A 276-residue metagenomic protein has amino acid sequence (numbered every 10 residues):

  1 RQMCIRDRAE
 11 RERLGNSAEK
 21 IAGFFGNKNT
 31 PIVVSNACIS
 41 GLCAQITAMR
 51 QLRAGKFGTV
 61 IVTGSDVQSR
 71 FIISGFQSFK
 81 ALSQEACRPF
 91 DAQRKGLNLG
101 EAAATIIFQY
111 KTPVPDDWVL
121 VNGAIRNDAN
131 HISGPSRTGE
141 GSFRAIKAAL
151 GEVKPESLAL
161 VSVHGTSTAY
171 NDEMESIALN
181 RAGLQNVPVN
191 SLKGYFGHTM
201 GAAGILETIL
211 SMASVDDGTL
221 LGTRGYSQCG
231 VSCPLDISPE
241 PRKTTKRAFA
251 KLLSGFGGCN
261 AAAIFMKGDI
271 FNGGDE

Functional and structural regions predicted by a protein language model:
R1-I5: Short, small-residue-biased leader/transition segments that mark boundaries at the very start of proteins
R8-T47, K56, I72-S74, S78-L99 (+1 more regions): Conserved catalytic cysteine-centered active-site region of acyl-thioester-dependent Claisen-condensing enzymes
A44, A145-V153, A178, A182 (+2 more regions): Stable alpha-helical structural segments in soluble proteins, enriched in small hydrophobic residues
Q45-A48, A103-K111, I205-M212: Alpha-helical metal-binding/catalytic segments enriched in His/Glu/Asp
K56-S78, S83-C87, R94, G123-R137 (+2 more regions): Acyl-CoA/ACP chain-elongation machinery
L82, A86-L160, D269-D275: Condensing-enzyme catalytic core mediating Claisen C-C bond formation in acyl metabolism
I106-K111, L179-N180, S238, A263-G268: Short beta-strand-to-turn element immediately C-terminal to the catalytic PLP-Schiff-base lysine in fold type I
P155, C233-E276: Flexible, low-complexity linker/loop segments at domain and module junctions
